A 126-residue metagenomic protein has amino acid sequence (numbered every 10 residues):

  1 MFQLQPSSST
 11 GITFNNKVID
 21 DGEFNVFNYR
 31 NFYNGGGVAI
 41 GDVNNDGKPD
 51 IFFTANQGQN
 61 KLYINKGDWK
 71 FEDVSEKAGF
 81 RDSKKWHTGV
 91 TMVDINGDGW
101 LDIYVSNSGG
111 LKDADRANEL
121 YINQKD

Functional and structural regions predicted by a protein language model:
M1-D126: Acidic, glycine/proline-rich Ca2+-coordinating loop motifs
